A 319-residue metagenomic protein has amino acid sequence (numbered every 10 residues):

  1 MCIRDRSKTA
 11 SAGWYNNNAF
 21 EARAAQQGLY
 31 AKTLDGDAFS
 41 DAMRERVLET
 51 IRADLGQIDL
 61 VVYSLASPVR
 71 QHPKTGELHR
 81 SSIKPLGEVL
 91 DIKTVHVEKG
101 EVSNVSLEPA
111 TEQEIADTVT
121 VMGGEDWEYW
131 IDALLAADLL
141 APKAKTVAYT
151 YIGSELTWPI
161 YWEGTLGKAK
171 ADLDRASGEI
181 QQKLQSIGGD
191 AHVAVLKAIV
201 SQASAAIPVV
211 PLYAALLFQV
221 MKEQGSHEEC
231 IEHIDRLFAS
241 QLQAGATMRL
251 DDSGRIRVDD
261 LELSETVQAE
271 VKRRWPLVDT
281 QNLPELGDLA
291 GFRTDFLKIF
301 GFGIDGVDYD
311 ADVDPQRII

Functional and structural regions predicted by a protein language model:
M1-I3: Short, small-residue-biased leader/transition segments that mark boundaries at the very start of proteins
D5, T9, I83-G188, V195-F218: Catalytic loop of short-chain dehydrogenase/reductase
D5-K32, D37: Glycine-rich phosphate-binding loop and adjoining beta1-alpha1-beta2 segment of Rossmann-like nucleotide-binding folds
R23-A25, L156-I319: NAD(P)H-dependent oxidoreductase Rossmann-fold/reductase module
L29, R46-T75: A glycine-rich helix->loop->beta "capping" turn within Rossmann-like NAD(P)(H)-dependent oxidoreductase domains
T33-D35, D59-S64, K143-T150, H192-V195: A structural signal for short, well-ordered beta-strand segments and their strand-loop junctions that often border
G36-V47: The beta1-alpha1 cofactor-binding region of Rossmann-like NAD(H)/NADP(H)-dependent oxidoreductases
